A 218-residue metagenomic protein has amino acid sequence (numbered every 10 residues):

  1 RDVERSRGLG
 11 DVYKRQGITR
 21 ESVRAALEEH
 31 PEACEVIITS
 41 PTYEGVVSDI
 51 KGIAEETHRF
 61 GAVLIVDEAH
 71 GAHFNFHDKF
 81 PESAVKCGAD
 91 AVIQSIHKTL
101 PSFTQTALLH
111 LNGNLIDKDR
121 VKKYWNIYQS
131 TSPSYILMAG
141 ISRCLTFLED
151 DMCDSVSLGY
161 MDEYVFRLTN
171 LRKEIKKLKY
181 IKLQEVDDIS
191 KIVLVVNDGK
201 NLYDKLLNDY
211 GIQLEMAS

Functional and structural regions predicted by a protein language model:
D2-Y13: Single conserved hydrophobic/aromatic residue that forms the stacking wall/gate of nucleotide- or nucleobase-binding
K14-H73: Active-site phosphate-binding strand-loop segment of PLP-dependent enzymes
Q16, Y43, H70, H97-K98 (+3 more regions): Hydrophobic alpha-helical scaffolding
I37-I38, L64-E68, A91-S95, P101-S102 (+2 more regions): General beta-strand structural signal in soluble alpha/beta enzymes
H58, V85-K86, L207-N208: Anion (oxyanion) recognition and catalysis
V85-K123, Q129-G140: Active-site PLP attachment segment
C144-N170: Structural signature of PLP-dependent enzymes
F166-S218: Conserved C-terminal alpha-helix-loop-beta "cap" of PLP-dependent enzymes that closes/shapes the active-site mouth
